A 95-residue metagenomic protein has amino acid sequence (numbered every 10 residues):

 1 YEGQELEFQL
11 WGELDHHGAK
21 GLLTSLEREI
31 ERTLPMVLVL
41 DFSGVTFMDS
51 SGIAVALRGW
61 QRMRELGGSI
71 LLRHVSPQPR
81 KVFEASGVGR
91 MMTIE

Functional and structural regions predicted by a protein language model:
Y1-Q9: Short beta-strand/loop segment at the start of cytosolic alpha/beta domains
E13-M92: Amphipathic alpha-helical interaction surfaces in cytosolic regulatory modules
